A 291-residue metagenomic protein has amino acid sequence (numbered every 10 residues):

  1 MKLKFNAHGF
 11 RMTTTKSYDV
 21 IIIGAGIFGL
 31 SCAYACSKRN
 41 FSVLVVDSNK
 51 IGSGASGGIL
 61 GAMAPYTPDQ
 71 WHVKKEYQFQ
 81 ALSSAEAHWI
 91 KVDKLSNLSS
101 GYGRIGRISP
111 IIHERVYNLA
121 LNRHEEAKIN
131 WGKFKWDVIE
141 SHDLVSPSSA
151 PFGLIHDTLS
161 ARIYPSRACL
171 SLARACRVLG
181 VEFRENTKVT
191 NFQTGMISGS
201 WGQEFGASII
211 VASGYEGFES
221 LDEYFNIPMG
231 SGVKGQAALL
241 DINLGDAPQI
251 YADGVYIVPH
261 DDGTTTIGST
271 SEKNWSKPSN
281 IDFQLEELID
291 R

Functional and structural regions predicted by a protein language model:
M1-V20, K38: Extreme N-terminal leader/targeting segments of oxidoreductases
T13-F28, L44: Beta1/beta-strand and adjacent pyrophosphate-binding region of the FAD-binding site in flavoprotein oxidoreductases
V20, A33, V43, I209: Hydrophobic anchor at the start of a short beta-strand that flanks the dinucleotide cofactor-binding loop
F28-R39, S48, G57-A62, T67 (+2 more regions): Active-site substrate-recognition segment that forms the wall of the catalytic cavity or substrate channel
G61-L144: Dinucleotide-binding Rossmann-like beta1-alpha1 core, especially the glycine-rich loop that anchors the ADP
D69-Q70, L98-S109, K135-L179, T270-N274: Helix-loop-beta segment of a Rossmann-like dinucleotide-binding subdomain
E76-S83, H113-V116, I155-R174, S279-F283: Short beta-strand to alpha-helix junction loop
I155-G195, G199-S208, A212-E216: Helical element adjacent to the flavin cofactor pocket in flavoenzyme catalytic cores
